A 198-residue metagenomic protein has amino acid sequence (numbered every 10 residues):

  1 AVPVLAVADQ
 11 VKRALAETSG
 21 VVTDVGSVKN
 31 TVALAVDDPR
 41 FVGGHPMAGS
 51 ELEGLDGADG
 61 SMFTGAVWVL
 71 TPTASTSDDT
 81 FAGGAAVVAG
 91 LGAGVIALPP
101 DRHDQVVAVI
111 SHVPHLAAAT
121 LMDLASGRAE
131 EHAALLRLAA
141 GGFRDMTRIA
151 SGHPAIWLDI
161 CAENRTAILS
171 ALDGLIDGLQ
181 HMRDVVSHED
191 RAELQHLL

Functional and structural regions predicted by a protein language model:
A1-P3, V25-G26, H45, P72: Glycine-rich, N-terminal phosphate-binding loop of Rossmann-like dinucleotide-binding domains
V4-V7, K29, E51, T76-S77 (+1 more regions): Alpha-helix N-cap/loop-to-helix initiation residues
A8-G57: Rossmann-like NAD(P)(H) cofactor-binding subdomain of soluble oxidoreductases
A8-V11, D78-A82, L172: Conserved strand-to-helix beginnings and helix N-cap segments that scaffold or border functional pockets
D56-M62, D159: Short, flexible, solvent-exposed loop/turn segments with mixed acidic/basic and small polar residues
M62-R148: Internal alpha-helical scaffold of NAD(P)-dependent oxidoreductase catalytic cores
E131-L198: Interdomain hinge/lid region at the active-site interface of Rossmann-like NAD(P)-dependent oxidoreductases
